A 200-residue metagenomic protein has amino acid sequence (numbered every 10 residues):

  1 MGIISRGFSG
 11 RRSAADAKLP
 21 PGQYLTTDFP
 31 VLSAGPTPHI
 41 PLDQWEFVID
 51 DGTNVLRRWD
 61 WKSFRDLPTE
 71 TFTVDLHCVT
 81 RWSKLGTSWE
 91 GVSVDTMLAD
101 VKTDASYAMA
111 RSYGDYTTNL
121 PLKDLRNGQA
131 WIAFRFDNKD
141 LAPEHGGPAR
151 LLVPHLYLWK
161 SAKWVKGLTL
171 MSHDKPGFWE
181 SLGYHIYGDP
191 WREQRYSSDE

Functional and structural regions predicted by a protein language model:
G2-E200: Structured, non-membrane catalytic/scaffold regions adjacent to prosthetic-group chemistry
